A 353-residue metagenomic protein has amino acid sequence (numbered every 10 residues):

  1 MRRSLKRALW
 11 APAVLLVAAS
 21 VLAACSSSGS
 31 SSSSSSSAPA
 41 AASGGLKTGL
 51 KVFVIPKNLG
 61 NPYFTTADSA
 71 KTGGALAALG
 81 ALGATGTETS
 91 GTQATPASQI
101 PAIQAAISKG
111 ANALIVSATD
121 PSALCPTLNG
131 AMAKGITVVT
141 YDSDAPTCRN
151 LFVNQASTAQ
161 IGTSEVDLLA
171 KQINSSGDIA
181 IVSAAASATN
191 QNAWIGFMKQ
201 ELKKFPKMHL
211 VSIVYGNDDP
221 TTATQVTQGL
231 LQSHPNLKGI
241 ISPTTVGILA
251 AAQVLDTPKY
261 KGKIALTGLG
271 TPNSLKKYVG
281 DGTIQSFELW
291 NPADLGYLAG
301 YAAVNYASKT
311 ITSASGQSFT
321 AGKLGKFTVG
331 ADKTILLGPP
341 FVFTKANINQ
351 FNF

Functional and structural regions predicted by a protein language model:
R2-A8, C25-F353: A residue-level marker of the well-folded mature domains of exported/periplasmic proteins
K6-V17: Sec-dependent N-terminal signal peptides
A19-A24: C-terminal motif of bacterial Sec signal peptides marking the signal peptidase cleavage site
